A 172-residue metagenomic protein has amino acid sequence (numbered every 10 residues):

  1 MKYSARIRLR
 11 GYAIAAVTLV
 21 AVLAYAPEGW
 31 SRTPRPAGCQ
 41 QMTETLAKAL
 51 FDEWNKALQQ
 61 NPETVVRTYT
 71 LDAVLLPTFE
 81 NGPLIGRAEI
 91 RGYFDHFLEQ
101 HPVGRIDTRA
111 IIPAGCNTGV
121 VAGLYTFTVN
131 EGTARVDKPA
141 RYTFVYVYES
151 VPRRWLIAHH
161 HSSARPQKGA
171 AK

Functional and structural regions predicted by a protein language model:
M1-R8: N-terminal secretory signal peptides that target proteins for export/translocation
Y12-A24: Bacterial N-terminal signal peptides
P27-L71, G169-K172: Short, low-complexity N-terminal intrinsically disordered segments enriched in polar/charged residues
W30, P139-G169: Short beta-strand edge/turn micro-motifs at domain boundaries
W54, V65-V66, A73, G86 (+3 more regions): Hydrophobic pocket/interface hotspot
D72, E80-P83, F127-T128, S163-Q167: Solvent-exposed loop/turn segments at secondary-structure junctions within structured extracellular/periplasmic domains
V74-I85, H96-Q100: A short gly/proline-enriched turn/hairpin at secondary-structure junctions
R91-A134: Surface-exposed, charged secondary-structure patches
